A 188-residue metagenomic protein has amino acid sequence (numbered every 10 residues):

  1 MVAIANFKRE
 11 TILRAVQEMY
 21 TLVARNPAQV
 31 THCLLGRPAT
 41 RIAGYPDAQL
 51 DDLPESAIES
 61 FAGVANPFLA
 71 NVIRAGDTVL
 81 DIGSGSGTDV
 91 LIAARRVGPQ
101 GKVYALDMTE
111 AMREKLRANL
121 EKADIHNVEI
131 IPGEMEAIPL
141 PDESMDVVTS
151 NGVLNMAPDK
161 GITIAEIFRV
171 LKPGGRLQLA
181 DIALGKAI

Functional and structural regions predicted by a protein language model:
M1-A43: N-terminal auxiliary segments of SAM/dcSAM-dependent transferases
L35-T78, T88-R96: Conserved alpha-helix/loop element of class I SAM-dependent methyltransferases that forms part of the SAM/SAH-binding
A75, E136-V147: A short acidic, Gly/Pro-enriched loop at the edge of an enzyme's catalytic core that lines a small-molecule cofactor
V79, V148-T149: Hydrophobic beta-strand segment of the Class I
R95-G98, G161-R176: A short glycine-rich, Lys/Arg-flanked "PGG" loop and its adjoining helix->strand segment in the class I
T109-A111: Conserved SAM/SAH-binding beta-strand->alpha-helix loop
A123-E136: Conserved SAM-binding strand-loop segment of SAM-dependent methyltransferases
R176-I188: Conserved class I S-adenosyl-L-methionine
